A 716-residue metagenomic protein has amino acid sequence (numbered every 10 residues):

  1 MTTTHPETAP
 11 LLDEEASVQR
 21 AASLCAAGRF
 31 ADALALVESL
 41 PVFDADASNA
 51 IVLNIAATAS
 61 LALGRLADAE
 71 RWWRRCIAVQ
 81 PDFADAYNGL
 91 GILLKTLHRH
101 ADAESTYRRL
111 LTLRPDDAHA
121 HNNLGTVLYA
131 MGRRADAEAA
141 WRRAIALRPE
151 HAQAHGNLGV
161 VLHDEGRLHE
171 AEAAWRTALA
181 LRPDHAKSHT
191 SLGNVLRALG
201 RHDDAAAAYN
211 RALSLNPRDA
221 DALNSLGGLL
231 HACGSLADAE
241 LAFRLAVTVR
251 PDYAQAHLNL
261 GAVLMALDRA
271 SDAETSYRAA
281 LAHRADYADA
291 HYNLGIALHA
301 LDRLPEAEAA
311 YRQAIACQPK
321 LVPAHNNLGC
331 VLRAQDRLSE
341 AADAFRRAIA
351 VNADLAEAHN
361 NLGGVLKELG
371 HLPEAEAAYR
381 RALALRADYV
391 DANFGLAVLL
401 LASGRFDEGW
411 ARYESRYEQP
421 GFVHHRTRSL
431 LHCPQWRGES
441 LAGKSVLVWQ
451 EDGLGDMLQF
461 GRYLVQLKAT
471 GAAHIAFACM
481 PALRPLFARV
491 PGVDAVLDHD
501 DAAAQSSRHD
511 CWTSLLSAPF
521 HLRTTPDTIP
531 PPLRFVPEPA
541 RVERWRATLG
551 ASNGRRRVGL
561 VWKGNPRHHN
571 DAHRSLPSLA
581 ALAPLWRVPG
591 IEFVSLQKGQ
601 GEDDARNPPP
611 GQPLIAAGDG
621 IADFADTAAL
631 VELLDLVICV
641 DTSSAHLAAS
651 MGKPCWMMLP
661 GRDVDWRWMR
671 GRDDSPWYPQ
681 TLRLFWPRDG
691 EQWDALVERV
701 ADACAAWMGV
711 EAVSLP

Functional and structural regions predicted by a protein language model:
M1-P716: Alpha-helical solenoid repeat scaffolds of the TPR/TPR-like class and their adjacent stem/linker regions that mediate
